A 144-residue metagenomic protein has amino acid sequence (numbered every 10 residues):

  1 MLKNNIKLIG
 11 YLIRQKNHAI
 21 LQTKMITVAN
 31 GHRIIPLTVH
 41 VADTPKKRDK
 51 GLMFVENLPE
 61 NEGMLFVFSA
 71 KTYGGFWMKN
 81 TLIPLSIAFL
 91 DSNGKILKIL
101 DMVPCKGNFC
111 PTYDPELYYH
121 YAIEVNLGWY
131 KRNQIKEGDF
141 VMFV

Functional and structural regions predicted by a protein language model:
L2-N5: Helix-rich terminal scaffold detector
L8-V144: Compact, glycine-rich, soluble single-domain proteins
